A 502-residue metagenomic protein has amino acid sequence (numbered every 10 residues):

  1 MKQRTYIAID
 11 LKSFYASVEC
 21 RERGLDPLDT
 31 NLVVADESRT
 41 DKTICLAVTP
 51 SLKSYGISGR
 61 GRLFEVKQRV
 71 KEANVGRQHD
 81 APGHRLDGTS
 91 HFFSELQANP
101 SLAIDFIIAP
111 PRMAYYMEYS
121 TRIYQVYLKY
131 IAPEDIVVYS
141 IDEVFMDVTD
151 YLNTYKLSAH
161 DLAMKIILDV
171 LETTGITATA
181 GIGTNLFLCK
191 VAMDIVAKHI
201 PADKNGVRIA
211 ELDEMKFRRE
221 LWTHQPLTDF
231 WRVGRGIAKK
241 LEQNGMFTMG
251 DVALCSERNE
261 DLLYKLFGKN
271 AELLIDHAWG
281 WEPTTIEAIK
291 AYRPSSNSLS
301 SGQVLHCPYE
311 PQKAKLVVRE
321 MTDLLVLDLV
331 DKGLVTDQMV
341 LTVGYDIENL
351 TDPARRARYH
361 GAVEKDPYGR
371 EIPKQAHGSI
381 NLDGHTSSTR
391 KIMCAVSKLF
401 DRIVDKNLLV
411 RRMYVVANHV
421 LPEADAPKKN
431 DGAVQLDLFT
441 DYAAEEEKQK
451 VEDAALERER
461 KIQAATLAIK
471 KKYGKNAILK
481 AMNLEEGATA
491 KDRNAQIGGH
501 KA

Functional and structural regions predicted by a protein language model:
M1-D276, E282-I286, E445-A502: Gly/Gly-Pro- and Ser/Thr-rich, intrinsically disordered tail segments characteristic of DNA damage-repair and tolerance
A8, A103, D229, K239-V410: DNA-contacting surface of Y-family translesion DNA polymerases
K12-F14, S38-K42, Y345-L350, V420-A424: Short, charged/polar surface micro-motifs in flexible loops or helix N-caps
V18, G369-A502: Acidic, metal-coordinating catalytic segment for phosphate/diphosphate chemistry, firing primarily on the Nudix
T30, A178, D337-M339, M413 (+1 more regions): Change "...and in nucleic-acid phosphodiester-cleaving endonucleases..." to "...and in nucleic-acid processing enzymes
T184-F187, D276-W279, V335-I347, L409-P422 (+1 more regions): A glycine-rich phosphate-binding loop feature that marks nucleotide/adenosyl-phosphate handling sites
V191-A192, T351-A354, D425-K428: Short, well-ordered secondary-structure micro-motifs
I209-L212, L227, L299, I380 (+1 more regions): Short clusters of hydrophobic/aromatic residues that line enzyme substrate/ligand-binding pockets
